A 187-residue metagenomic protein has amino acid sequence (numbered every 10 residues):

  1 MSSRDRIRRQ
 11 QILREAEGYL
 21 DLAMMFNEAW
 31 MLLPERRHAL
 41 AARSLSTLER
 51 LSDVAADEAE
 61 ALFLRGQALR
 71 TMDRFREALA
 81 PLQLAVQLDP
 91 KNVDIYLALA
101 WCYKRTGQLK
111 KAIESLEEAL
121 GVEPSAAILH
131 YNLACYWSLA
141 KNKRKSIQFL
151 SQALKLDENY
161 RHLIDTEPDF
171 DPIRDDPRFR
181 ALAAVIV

Functional and structural regions predicted by a protein language model:
A41, L45-L48, L82, L116 (+1 more regions): Hydrophobic/aromatic packing residues within the alpha-helices of TPR/SEL1-like helical repeat arrays
R50-D53, Q83-Q87, E117-G121, L154-K155: Conserved structural position within tetratricopeptide repeats
L64, A98, N132, T166-E167: Canonical tetratricopeptide repeat
